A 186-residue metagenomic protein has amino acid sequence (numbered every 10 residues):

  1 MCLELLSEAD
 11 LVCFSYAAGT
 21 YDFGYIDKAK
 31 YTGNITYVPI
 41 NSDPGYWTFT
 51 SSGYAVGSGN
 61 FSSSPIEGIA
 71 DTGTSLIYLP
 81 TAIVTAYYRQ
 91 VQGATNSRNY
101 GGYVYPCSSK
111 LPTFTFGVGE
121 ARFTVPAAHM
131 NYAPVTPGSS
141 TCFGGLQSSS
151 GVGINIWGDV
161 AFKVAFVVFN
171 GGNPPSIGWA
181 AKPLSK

Functional and structural regions predicted by a protein language model:
M1-F61, T141-L146: Aspartyl protease catalytic domain
S15, K28-K30, T74-I77, F123 (+2 more regions): Solvent-exposed loop/turn segments at secondary-structure junctions within structured extracellular/periplasmic domains
F23, Y54-N96, W157-G158: Aspartyl protease active-site motif detector
D27, G68-A70, V84, A127-P137: A short, sequence-level motif marking secondary-structure junctions
D27-A29, I83, P183-S185: Acidic glycine-/aspartate-rich tracts in secreted/extracellular proteins
G45-T50, P106-F114, F162-K163: A short, compositionally biased
T81-G119: A compact, surface-exposed functional segment
T115-K186: Aspartic protease catalytic domain
